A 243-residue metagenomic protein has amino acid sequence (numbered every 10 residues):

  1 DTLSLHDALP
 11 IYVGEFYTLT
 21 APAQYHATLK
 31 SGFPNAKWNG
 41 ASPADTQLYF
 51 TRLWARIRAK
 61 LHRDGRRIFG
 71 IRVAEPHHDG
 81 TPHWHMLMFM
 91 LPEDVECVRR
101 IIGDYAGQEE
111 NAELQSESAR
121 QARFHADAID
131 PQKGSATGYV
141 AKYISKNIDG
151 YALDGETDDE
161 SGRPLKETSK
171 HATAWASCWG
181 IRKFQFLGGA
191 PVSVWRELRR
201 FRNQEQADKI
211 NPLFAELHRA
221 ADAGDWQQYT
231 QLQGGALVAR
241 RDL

Functional and structural regions predicted by a protein language model:
D1-G80, P92-L243: Right-hand nucleic-acid polymerase module
L87-L91: Short hydrophobic/aromatic beta-strand micro-patches that form the beta-sheet surface supporting nucleotide- or nucleic
